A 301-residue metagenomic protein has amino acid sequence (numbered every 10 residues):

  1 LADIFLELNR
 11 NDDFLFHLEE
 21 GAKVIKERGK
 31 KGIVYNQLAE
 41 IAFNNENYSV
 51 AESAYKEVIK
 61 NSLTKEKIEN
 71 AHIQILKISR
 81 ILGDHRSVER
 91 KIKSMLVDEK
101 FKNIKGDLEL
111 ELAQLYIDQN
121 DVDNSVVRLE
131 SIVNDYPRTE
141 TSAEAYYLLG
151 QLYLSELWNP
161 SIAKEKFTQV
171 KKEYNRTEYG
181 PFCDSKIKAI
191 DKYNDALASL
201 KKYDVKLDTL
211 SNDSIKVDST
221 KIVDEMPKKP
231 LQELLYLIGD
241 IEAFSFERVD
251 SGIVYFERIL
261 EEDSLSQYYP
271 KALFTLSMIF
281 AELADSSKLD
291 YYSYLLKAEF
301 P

Functional and structural regions predicted by a protein language model:
L1-P301: Acidic, polar-rich low-complexity tracts and alpha-helical solenoid repeat scaffolds
